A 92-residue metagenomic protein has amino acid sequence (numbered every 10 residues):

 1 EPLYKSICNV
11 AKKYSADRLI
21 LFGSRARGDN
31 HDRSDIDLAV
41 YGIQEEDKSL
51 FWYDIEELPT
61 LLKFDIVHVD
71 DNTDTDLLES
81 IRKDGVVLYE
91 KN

Functional and structural regions predicted by a protein language model:
E1-R18, A26-D32, Y41-N92: Catalytic core of pol beta-like nucleotidyltransferases
